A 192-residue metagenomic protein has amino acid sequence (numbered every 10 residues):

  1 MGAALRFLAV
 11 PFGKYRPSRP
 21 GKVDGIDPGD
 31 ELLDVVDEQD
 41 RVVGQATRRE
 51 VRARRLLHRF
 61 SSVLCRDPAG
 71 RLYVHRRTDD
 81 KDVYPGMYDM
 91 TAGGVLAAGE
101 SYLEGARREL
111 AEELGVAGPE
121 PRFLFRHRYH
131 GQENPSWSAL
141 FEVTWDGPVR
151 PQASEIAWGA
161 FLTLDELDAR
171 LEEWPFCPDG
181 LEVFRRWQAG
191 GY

Functional and structural regions predicted by a protein language model:
M1-K22: N-terminal amphipathic/basic-hydrophobic helices that include classical n-h-c signal peptides and signal-anchor
F7, P17, T47-R49, A98 (+2 more regions): Nudix hydrolase/Nudix homology domain
V23-S62, P68: Acidic, metal-coordinating catalytic segment for phosphate/diphosphate chemistry, firing primarily on the Nudix
D27, Y88-T91, P151-E155: Short glycine-enriched loop/turn motifs at secondary-structure junctions
R54-L56, V83-M87, L162-T163: A short, polar/proline- and glycine-enriched secondary-structure boundary/capping micro-motif
R55, R59, D79, S101-L103 (+2 more regions): Active-site segment of metal-dependent pyrophosphate-handling enzymes, primarily the Nudix hydrolase catalytic core
F60-A92: A glycine-rich, hydrophobic loop/mini-helix early in the fold
A92-E100: Active-site acidic-Proline motif in GNAT/NAT acetyltransferases
